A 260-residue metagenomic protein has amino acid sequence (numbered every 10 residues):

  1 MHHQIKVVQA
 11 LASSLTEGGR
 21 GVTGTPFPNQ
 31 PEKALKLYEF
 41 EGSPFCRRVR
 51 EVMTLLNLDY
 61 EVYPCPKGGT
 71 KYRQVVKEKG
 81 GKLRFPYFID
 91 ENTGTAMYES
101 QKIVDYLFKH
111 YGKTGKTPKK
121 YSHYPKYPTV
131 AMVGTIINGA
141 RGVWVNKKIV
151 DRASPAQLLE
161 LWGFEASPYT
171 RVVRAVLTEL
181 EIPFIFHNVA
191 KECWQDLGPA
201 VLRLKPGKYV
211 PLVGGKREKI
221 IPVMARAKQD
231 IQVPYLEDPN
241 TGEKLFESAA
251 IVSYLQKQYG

Functional and structural regions predicted by a protein language model:
M1-G260: GST-like domain detector, emphasizing the conserved glutathione-binding G-site in the N-terminal thioredoxin-like
